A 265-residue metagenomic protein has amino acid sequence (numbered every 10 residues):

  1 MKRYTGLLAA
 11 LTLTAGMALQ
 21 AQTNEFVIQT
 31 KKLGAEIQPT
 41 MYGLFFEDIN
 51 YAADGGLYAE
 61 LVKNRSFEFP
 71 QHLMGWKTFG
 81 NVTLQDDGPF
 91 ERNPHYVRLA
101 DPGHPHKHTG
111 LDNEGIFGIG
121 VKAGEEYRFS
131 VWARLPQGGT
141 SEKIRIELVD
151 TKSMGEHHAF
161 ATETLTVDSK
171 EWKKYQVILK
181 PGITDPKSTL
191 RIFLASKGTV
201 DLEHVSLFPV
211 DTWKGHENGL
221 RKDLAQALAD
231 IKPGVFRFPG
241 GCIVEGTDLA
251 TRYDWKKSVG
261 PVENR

Functional and structural regions predicted by a protein language model:
M1-L8: Bacterial N-terminal signal peptides that target proteins for export
L8-G16: Bacterial N-terminal signal peptides
M17-A21: Sec/Tat signal peptide C-region and signal peptidase I cleavage site
Q22-R265: Extracellular and organelle-lumenal recognition/adhesion modules and their flexible linkers in secreted
